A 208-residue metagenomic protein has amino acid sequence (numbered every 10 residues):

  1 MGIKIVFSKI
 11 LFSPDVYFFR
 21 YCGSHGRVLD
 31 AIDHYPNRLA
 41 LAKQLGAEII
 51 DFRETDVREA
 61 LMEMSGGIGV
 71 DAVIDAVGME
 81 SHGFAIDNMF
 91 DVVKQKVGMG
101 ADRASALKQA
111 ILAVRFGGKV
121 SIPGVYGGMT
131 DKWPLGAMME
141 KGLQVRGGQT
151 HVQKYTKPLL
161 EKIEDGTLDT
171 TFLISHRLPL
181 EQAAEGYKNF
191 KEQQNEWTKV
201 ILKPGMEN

Functional and structural regions predicted by a protein language model:
M1-K9, T171: NAD(P)H dinucleotide-binding glycine-rich loop of Rossmann-like/cofactor-binding domains, especially the beta1-alpha1
I3-I5, G23-Q109: Adenosine-nucleotide cofactor-binding segment
F7-K9, A31, I122: Hydrophobic Val/Ile/Leu positions in short beta-strands of Rossmann-like dinucleotide-binding domains
P14-V16: N-terminal Rossmann-fold NAD(P) dinucleotide-binding loop
M64-S65, A113-R115, Q194: A generic alpha-to-beta junction signature in SAM-dependent methyltransferases
I68, V152-N208: C-terminal hydrophobic helical "lid"/dimerization subdomain of Rossmann-like NAD(P)H-dependent oxidoreductases
V77-D165, P204-N208: Glycine-rich phosphate-binding loop and adjacent beta-alpha segment of Rossmann(oid) nucleotide-cofactor-binding
